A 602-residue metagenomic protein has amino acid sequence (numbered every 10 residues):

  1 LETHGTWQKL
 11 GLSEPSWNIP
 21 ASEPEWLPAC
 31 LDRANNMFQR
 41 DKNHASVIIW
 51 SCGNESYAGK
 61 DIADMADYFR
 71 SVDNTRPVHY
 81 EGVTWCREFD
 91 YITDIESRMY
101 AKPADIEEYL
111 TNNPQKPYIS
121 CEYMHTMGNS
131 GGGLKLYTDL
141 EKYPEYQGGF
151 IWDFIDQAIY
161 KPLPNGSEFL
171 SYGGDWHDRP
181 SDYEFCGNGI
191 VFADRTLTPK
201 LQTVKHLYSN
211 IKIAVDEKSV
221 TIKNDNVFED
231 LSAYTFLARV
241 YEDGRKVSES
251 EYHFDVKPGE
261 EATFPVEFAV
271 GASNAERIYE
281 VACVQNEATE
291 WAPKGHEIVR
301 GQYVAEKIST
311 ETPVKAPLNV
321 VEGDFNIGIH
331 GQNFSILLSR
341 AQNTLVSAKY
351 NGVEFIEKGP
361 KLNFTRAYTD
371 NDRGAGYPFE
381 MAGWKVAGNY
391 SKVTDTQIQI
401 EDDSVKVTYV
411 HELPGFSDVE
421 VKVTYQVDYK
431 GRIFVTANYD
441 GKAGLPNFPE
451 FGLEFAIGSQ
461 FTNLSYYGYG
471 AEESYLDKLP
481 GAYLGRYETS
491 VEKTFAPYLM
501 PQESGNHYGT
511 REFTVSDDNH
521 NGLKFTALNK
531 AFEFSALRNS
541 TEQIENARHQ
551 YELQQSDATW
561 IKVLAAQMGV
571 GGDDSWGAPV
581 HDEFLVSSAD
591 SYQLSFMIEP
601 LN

Functional and structural regions predicted by a protein language model:
L1-E217, N226-S232, L237-R245: Extended substrate-binding grooves/exosites of carbohydrate-active enzymes
W7, S56-K60, C86-F89, A104-D105 (+10 more regions): Flexible loop/turn segments at secondary-structure boundaries
E217-N226, F434-G441: Short beta-strand elements of extracellular/lumenal beta-sandwich folds
S219-Y252, T263-E267, N274-Q285: Beta-strand-rich binding/interaction modules
F254-A262, L585-S588: Short proline/glycine- and polar residue-rich coil/turn motifs
A269-A275, T289, Y303-N602: Beta-strand/loop-rich accessory regions of lumenal/periplasmic or secreted enzymes, predominantly carbohydrate-active
V281-S309: Polar, glycine-rich mid-to-C-terminal structural blocks that act as macromolecule-binding/assembly scaffolds
